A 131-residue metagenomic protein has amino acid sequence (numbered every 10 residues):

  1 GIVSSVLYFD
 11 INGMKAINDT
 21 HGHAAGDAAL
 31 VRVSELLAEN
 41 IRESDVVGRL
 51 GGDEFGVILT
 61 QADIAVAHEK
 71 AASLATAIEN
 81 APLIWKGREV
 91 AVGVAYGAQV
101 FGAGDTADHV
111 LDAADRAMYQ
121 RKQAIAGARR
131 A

Functional and structural regions predicted by a protein language model:
G1-S5, N12-R42, G48-G52, G56-T60 (+3 more regions): Conserved long alpha-helical elements within nucleotide-processing catalytic cores of c-di-GMP signaling and class III
S4, V47, A81-R88, A124-A128: Short, polar/charged, Gly/Pro-enriched helix-capping and turn/loop motifs at alpha-helix termini and inter-helix linkers
L7, R130-A131: Active-site core of bacterial EAL-family cyclic-dinucleotide phosphodiesterase domains
Y8, L59, N80, Y96-A98: Sensory input modules used in signal transduction, predominantly PAS/LOV/GAF but also related non-catalytic regulatory
I11, A62, L83, F101: Hydrophobic pocket-lining residues within nucleotide cofactor-binding pockets
E39-S44, A75-R88, Q120: Short catalytic/binding micro-motifs of nucleotide second-messenger systems
H68-A75, K86, Q99-R130: Catalytic-core segments of nucleotide cyclases and related cyclic-nucleotide turnover enzymes
V90-A95: PAS and PAS-like sensory/regulatory domains
